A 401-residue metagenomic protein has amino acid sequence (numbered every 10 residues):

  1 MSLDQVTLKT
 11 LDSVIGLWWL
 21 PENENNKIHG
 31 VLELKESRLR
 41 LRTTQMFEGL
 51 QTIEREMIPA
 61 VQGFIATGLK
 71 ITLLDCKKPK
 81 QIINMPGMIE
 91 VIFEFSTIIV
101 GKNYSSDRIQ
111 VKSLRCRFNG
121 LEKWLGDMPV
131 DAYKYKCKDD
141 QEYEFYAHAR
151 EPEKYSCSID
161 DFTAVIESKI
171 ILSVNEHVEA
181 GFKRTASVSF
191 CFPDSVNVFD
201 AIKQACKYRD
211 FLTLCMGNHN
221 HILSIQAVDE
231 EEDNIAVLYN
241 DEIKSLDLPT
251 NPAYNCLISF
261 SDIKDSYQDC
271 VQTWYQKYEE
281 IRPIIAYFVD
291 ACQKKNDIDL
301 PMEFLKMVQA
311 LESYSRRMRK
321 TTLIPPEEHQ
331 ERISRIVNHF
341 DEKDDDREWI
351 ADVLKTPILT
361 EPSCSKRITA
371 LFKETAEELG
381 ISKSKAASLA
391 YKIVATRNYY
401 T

Functional and structural regions predicted by a protein language model:
M1-C215: Long, contiguous, compositionally biased segments that the model treats as domain-scale units
I15, I28, I53, I58 (+23 more regions): Weak global preference for isoleucine
H29, H148, H177, H219-H221 (+3 more regions): Histidine (H) residue identity feature
A60, A66, A132, A147-A149 (+15 more regions): A sequence-composition feature that detects small, non-aromatic residues
F199-Q272: Internal, Lys/Arg-enriched amphipathic helical interaction segments that engage polyanionic partners
L246-T401: Amphipathic, oligomerization/interface secondary-structure segments
